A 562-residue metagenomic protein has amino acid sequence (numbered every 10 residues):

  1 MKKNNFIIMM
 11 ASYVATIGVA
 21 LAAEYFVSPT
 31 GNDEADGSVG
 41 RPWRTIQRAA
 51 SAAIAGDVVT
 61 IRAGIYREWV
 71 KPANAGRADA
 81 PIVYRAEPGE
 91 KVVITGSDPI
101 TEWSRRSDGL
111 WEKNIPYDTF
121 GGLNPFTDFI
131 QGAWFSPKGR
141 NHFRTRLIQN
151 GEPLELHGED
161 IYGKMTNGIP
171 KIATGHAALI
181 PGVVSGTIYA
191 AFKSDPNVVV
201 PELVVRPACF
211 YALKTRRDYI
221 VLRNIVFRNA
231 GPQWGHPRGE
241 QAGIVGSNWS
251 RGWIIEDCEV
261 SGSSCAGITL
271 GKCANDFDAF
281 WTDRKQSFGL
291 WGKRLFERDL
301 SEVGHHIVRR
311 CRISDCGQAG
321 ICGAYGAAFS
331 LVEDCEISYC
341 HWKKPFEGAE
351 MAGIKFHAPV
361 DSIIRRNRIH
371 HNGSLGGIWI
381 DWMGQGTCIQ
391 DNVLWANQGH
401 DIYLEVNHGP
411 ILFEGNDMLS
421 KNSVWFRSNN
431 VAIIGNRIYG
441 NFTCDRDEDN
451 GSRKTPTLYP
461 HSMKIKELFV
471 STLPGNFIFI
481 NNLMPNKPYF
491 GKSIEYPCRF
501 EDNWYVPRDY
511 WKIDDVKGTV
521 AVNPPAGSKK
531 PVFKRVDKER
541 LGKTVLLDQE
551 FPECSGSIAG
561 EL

Functional and structural regions predicted by a protein language model:
M1-N5: Positively charged n-region of N-terminal signal peptides that target proteins for export
F6-I7, T519: Short amphipathic alpha-helical "recognition" segments used for binding
M9-G18: Bacterial N-terminal signal peptides
A20-A23: Boundary at the C-terminal end of the N-terminal hydrophobic targeting segment
F26-W249, E259-G262, T269-R298, G527-L562: Extracellular polysaccharide-degrading/modifying enzymes targeting complex plant/algal/animal polysaccharides
F210, P232-N248, S264-T544, D548-E550: Glycine- and acidic/polar-rich repeat regions and solenoidal domains
W253-I254: Mature catalytic domains of secreted/periplasmic carbohydrate-active enzymes
